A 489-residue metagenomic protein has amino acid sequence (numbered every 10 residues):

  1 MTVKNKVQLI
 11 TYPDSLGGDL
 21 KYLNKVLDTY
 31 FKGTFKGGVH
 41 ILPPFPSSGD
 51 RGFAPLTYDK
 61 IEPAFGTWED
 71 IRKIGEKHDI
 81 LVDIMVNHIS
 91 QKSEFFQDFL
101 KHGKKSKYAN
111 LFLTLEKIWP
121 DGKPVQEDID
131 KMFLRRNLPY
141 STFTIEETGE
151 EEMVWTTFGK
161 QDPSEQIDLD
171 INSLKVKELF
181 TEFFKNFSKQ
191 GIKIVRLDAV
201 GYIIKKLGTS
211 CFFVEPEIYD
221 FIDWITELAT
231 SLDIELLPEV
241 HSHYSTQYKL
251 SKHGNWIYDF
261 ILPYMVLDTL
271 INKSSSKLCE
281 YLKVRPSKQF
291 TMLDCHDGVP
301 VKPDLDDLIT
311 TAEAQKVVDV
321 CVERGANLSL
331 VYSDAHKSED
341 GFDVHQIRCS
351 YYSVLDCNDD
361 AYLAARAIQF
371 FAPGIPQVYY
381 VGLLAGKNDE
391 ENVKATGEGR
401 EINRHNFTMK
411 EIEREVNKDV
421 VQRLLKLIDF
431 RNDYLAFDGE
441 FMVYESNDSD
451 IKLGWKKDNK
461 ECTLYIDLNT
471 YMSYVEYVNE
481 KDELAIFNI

Functional and structural regions predicted by a protein language model:
T2-K175, K185, K189, V200-N272 (+1 more regions): Acidic/aromatic-lined carbohydrate-recognition and catalytic surfaces of CAZymes acting on diverse glycans
G37-V39, K193, P376: Short acidic/polar active-site loop segments enriched in Thr and Asp
I41, Y58, D83, F180 (+6 more regions): Conserved, mostly hydrophobic/aromatic
D70, I74, V176-F187, F221 (+4 more regions): Alpha-helical packing segments of well-folded alpha/beta enzyme cores
E151-T157, I451-W455, V475-Y477: Generic recognition of long tandem-repeat/solenoid scaffolds
E217, W224, D233, S242-T246 (+7 more regions): Anion-coordinating catalytic cores for phosphoryl-, nucleotidyl-, and glycosidic chemistry
K283, S287-F290, D294-Y474: Loop/helix patches that line or flank the sugar-binding groove of alpha-linked glycan CAZymes
T470-I489: C-terminal beta-sandwich/jelly-roll accessory domains of carbohydrate-active enzymes
